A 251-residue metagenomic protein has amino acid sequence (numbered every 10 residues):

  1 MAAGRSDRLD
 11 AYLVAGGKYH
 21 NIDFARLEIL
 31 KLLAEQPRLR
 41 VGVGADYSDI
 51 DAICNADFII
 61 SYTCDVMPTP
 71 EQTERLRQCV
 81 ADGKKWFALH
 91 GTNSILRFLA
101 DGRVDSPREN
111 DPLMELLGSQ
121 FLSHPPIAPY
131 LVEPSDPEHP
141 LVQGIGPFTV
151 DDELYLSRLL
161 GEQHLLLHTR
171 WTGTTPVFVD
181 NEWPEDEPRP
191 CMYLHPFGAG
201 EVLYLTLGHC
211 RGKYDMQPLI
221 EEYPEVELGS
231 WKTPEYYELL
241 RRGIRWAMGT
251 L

Functional and structural regions predicted by a protein language model:
A2-R8, E35, E182-R189, P196-L251: Extracellular ligand-binding/catalytic regions of CAZymes and related secreted enzymes and adhesion modules
D10-F98: Helical hinge/lid and interdomain linker segments adjacent to catalytic or ligand-binding clefts that mediate domain
K18-Y19, V66, N93-I95, R170-G173 (+3 more regions): Short, solvent-exposed loop/turn segments at secondary-structure junctions
F24-R26, F98-G102, F178-V179, D215-P218: Short aromatic-enriched loop/helix-cap "lid" or pocket-rim segments at secondary-structure transitions that line
A25, I29, Q72, E109 (+2 more regions): Stable alpha-helical elements in mature extracytoplasmic
A34, C54-N55, S119-Q120, H124-C210: Catalytic beta-strand/loop cores that center a nucleophilic Ser/Cys/Thr and support acyl-enzyme chemistry
V66-G144: A glycine-rich, often tryptophan-bearing local segment used as a flexible ligand/cofactor-contacting loop or short
